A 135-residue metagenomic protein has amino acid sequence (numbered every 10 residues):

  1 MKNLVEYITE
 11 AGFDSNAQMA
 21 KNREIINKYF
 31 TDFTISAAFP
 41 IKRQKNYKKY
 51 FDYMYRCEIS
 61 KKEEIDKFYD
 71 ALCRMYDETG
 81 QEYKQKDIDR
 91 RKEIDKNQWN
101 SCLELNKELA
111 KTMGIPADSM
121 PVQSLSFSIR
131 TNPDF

Functional and structural regions predicted by a protein language model:
L4-E6, E10: Proteolytic processing junctions in secreted/extracellular precursors, especially proprotein convertase/trypsin-like
A11-Q18: Cleaved targeting-peptide boundary
Q18-S36: Short terminal alpha-helical segments
A38-I41: Short amphipathic beta-strand and strand-loop transition segments with alternating hydrophobic
K45-S126: Acidic, low-complexity, intrinsically disordered interaction modules
I129: Non-cytosolic coordination micro-motifs
P133-F135: Short acidic DE-rich linear segments
